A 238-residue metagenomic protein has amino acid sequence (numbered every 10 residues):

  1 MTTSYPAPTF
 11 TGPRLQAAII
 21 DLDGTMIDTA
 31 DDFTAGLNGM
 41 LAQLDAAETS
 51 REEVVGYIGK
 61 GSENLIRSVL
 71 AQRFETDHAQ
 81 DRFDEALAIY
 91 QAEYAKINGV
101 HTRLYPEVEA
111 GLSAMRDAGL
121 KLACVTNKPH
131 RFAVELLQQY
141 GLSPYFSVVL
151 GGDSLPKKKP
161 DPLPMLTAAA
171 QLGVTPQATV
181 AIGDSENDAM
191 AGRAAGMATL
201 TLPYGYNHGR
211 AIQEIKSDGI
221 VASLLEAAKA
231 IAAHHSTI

Functional and structural regions predicted by a protein language model:
M1-A17, A92, R116, P129-H130 (+1 more regions): Asp-based, Mg2+/Mn2+-dependent phosphohydrolase catalytic module
T3-G56: Active-site neighborhood of HAD-like aspartate-dependent phosphohydrolases
L37, V108-Q138: Substrate-recognition element of Asp-dependent hydrolases with the DxDx(T/V) motif
L37-L41, I58, S62, I66 (+2 more regions): Hydrophobic alpha-helical core bundles mediating ligand binding, dimerization, or RNAP-core interactions
A42-E48, F74-A79, D117-A118, G141-Y145 (+1 more regions): Short helix-capping segments at alpha-helix termini
L44-F74: Alpha-helical substrate-recognition element adjacent to the catalytic core
A47, K121, A198: Residue-level detector of anion-binding/catalytic polar loops
V69-A110, A118: Metal-dependent phosphoesterase signature
